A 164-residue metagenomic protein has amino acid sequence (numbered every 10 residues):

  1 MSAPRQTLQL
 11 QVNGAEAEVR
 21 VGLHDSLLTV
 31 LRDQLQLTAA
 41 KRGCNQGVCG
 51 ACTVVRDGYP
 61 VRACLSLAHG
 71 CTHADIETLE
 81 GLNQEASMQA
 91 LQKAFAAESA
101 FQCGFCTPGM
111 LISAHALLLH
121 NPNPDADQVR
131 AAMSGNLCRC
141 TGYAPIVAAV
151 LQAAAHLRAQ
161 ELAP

Functional and structural regions predicted by a protein language model:
M1-P164: Signature of N-terminal electron-transfer/Fe-S-associated modules in redox systems
